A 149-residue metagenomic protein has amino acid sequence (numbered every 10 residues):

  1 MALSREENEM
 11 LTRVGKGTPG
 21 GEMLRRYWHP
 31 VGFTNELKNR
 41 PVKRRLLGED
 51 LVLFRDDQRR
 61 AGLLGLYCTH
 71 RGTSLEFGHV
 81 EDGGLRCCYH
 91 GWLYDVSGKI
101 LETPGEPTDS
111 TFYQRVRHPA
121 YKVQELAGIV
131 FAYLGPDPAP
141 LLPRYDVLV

Functional and structural regions predicted by a protein language model:
M1-M23: A boundary/linker detector
A2, F33-V149: Rieske [2Fe-2S] iron-sulfur-binding domain
R26-P30: A short helix->beta-strand "capping" segment at the edge of beta-propeller domains
